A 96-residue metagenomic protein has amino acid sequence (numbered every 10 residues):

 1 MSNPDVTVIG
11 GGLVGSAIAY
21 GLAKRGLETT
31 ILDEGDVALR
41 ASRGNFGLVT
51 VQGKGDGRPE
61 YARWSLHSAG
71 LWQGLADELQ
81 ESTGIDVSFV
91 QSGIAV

Functional and structural regions predicted by a protein language model:
M1-V14, T30: Beta1/beta-strand and adjacent pyrophosphate-binding region of the FAD-binding site in flavoprotein oxidoreductases
S2-N3, T7, L39-N45, V49: Accessory recognition modules or surfaces
I9, D33, N45, Q91-G93: A secondary-structure boundary/capping signal
G15, A38, R58: Flexible, glycine-rich phosphate/dinucleotide-binding loops and adjacent beta-alpha linkers at cofactor/substrate
A23-G44: Glycine-rich FAD pyrophosphate-binding loop
G47-V96: Dinucleotide-binding Rossmann-like beta1-alpha1 core, especially the glycine-rich loop that anchors the ADP
